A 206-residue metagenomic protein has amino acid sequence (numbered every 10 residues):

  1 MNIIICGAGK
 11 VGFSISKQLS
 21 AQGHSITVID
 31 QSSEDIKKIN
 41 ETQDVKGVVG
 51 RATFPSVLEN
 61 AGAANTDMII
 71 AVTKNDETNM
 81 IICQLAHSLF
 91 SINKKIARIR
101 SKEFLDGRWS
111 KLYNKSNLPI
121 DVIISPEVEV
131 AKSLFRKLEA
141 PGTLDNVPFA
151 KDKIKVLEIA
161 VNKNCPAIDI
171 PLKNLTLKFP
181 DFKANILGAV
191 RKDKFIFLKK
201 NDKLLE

Functional and structural regions predicted by a protein language model:
M1-E206: Cytosolic regulatory regions of ion transport systems
